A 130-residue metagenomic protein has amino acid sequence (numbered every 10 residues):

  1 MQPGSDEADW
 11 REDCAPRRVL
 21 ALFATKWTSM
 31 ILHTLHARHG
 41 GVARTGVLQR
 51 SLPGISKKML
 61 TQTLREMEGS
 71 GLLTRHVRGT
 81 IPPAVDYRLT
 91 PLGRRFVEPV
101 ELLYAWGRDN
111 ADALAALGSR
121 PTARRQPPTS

Functional and structural regions predicted by a protein language model:
M1-D9: Acidic-glycine-rich active-site phosphate/pyrophosphate-binding loop
Q2, D13-C14, H33, E98-S130: Amphipathic alpha-helical dimerization/coiled-coil segments that flank or bridge DNA-binding/regulatory modules
W10-M59: N-terminal helix-turn-helix DNA-binding core of bacterial DNA-binding proteins
T45-I81: Canonical helix-turn-helix DNA-binding module
L52, L64, G93, V97-V100 (+1 more regions): Short amphipathic alpha-helical/adjacent loop interface patches that line ligand and macromolecule-binding sites
G79-L102: Basic, amphipathic "hinge/linker" alpha-helix immediately C-terminal to the N-terminal HTH DNA-binding motif
